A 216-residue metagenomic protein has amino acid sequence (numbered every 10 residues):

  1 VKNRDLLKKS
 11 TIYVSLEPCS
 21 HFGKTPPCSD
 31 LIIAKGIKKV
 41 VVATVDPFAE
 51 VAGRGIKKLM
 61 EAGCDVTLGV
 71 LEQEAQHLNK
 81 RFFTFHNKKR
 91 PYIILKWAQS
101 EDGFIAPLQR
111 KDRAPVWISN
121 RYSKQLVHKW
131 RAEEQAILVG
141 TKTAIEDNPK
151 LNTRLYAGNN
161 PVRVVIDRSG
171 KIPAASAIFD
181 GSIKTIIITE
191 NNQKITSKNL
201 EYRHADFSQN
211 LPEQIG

Functional and structural regions predicted by a protein language model:
V1-E74, N210: Zn2+-dependent cytidine deaminase-like catalytic core
D5, T84, Y92-G216: Active-site ligand-binding patch in enzyme domains
L31, K58, H77, R81 (+2 more regions): Alpha-helical scaffold segments in soluble metabolic enzymes
A34, E61, K80, N152 (+1 more regions): Alpha-helix boundary/interfacial micro-motifs
T44, N79, Q109: Short, flexible helix/strand-to-coil boundary loops that buttress conserved ligand/catalytic motifs in alpha/beta
E50, Q76-L78, D147-P149: Short secondary-structure boundary/hinge segments and terminal tails
G69-H86: Short, structured interface segments
